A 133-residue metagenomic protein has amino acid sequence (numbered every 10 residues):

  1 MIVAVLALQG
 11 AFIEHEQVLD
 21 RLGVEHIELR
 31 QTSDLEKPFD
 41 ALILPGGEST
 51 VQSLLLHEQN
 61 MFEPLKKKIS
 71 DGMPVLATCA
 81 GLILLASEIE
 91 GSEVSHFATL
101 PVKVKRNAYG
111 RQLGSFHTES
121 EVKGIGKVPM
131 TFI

Functional and structural regions predicted by a protein language model:
M1-E58, E63-K68: N-terminal beta1-alpha1 cap of cysteine-dependent amidohydrolase-like domains
V3, G110, I133: A residue-level signal for conserved active-site and pocket-lining positions in enzyme catalytic cores
V5, E28, A77, A98-P101 (+1 more regions): Structural signal for conserved beta-strand scaffold positions within catalytic alpha/beta enzyme cores
E36-P38, A86, G124: Short secondary-structure boundary/hinge segments and terminal tails
L44-G47, A77-T78, I133: A conserved hydrophobic position in a structured secondary element of the catalytic/binding core that shapes
S49-S120: Cysteine-nucleophile active-site neighborhood
S120-I133: Active-site oxyanion/phosphate-handling segment shared across diverse enzymes
